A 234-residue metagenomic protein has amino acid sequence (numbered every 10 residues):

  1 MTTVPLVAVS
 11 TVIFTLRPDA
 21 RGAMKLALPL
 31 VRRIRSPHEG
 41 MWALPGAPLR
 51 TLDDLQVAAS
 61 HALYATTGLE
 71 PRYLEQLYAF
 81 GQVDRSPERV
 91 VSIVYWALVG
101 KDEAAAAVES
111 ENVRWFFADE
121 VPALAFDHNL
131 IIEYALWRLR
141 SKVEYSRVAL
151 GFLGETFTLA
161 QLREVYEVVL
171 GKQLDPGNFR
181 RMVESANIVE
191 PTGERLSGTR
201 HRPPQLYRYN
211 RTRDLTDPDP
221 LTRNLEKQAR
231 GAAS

Functional and structural regions predicted by a protein language model:
M1-W42: N-terminal strand-loop-strand
P5-V9, A27, Q56-S60, Y64-A106 (+4 more regions): Active-site segment of metal-dependent pyrophosphate-handling enzymes, primarily the Nudix hydrolase catalytic core
I13-T15, L30, W96-L98, L206-R208: Short, well-ordered beta-strand micro-motif
A23-L28, R32-R35, E39, G46 (+4 more regions): Short, His- and charge-rich active-site/binding loops that engage polyanionic ligands
L44-L52, G151-F152: Short histidine-centered catalytic/ligand-binding loop motif
V94-A97, A105-L139, V143, F152-A160 (+3 more regions): NUDIX/MutT-family hydrolases
E164-Q173: Short helix-coil junctions and helix-kink-helix linkers
P191-S234: Long, intrinsically disordered, low-complexity Ser/Thr/Pro-rich regulatory/activation regions of nuclear proteins
